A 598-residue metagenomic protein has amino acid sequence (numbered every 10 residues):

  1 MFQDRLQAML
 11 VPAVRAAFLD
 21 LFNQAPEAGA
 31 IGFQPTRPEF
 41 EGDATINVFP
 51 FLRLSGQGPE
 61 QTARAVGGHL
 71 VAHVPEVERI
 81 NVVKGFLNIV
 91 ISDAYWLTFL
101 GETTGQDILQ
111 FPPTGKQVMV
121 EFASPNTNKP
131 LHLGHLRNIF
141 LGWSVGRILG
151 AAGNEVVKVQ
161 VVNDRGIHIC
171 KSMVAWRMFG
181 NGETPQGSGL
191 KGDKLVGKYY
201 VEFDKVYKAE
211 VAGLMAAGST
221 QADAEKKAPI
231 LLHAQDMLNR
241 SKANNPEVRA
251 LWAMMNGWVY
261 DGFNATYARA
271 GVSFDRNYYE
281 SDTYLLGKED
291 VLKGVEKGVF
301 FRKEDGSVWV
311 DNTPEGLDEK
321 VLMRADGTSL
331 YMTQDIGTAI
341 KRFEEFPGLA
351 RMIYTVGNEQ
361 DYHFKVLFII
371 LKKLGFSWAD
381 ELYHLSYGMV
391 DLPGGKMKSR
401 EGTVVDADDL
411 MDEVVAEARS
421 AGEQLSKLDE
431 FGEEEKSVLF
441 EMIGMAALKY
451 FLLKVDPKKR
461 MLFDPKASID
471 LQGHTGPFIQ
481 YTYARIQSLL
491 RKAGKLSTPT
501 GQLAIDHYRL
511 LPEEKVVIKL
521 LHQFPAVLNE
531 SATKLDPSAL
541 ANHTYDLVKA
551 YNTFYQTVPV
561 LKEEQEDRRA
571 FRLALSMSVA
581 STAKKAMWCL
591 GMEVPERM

Functional and structural regions predicted by a protein language model:
M1-L97, G105, P112-M598: Non-catalytic interaction-recognition regions
